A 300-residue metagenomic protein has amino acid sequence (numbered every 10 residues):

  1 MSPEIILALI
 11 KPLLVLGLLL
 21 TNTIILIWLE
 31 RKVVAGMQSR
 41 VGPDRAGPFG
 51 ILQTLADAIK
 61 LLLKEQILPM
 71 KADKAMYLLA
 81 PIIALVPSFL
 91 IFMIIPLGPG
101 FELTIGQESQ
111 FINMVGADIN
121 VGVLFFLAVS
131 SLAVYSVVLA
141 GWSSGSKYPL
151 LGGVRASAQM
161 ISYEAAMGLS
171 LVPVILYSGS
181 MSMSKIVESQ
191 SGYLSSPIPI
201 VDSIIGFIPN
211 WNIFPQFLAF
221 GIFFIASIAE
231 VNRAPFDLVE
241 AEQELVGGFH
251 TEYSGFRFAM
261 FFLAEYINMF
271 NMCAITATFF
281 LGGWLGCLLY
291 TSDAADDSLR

Functional and structural regions predicted by a protein language model:
M1-P3, P99-F125, P173-L218: Juxtamembrane/interfacial segments at transmembrane-helix boundaries in multi-pass membrane proteins
K11-L19, N120-S130, P209-A226: Alpha-helical transmembrane segments
L16-S39, S131-S136, F223-A234: Hydrophobic alpha-helical membrane-embedded segments
A35-A58, G152, A156, M160 (+2 more regions): Juxtamembrane inter-helical linkers in multi-pass membrane proteins
V41, R45, K64-L79, I267-N268: Membrane-interface helix starts
Q66, F89-I105: Transmembrane alpha-helix boundary signature
S184-E252, A259-L263: N-terminal cationic and glycine-rich segments that engage phosphates or anionic surfaces
Y290-D297: Conserved small/polar residues in nucleotide/adenosyl-binding loops
